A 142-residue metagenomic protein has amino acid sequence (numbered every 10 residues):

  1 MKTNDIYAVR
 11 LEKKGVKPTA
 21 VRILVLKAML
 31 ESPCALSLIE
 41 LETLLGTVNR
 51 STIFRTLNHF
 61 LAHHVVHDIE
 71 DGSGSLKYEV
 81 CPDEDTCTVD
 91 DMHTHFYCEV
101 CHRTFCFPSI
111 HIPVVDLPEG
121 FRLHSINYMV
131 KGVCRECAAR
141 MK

Functional and structural regions predicted by a protein language model:
M1-I23: Short alpha-helical segments that sit at the start of domains
R10, K27-S32: Short amphipathic alpha-helical elements of helix-turn-helix/winged-helix folds
P18-V21, S32-S37: Short capping segments at the starts of secondary-structure elements
E40-L44: A short acidic, leucine-rich amphipathic alpha-helix
V48-N49: Short coil turns linking two alpha-helices in DNA-binding domains
I53-H64: Basic amphipathic alpha-helical segments that dock to polyanions
H63-K142: Non-DNA-binding regulatory cores of transcription-related proteins, predominantly C-terminal effector-binding
